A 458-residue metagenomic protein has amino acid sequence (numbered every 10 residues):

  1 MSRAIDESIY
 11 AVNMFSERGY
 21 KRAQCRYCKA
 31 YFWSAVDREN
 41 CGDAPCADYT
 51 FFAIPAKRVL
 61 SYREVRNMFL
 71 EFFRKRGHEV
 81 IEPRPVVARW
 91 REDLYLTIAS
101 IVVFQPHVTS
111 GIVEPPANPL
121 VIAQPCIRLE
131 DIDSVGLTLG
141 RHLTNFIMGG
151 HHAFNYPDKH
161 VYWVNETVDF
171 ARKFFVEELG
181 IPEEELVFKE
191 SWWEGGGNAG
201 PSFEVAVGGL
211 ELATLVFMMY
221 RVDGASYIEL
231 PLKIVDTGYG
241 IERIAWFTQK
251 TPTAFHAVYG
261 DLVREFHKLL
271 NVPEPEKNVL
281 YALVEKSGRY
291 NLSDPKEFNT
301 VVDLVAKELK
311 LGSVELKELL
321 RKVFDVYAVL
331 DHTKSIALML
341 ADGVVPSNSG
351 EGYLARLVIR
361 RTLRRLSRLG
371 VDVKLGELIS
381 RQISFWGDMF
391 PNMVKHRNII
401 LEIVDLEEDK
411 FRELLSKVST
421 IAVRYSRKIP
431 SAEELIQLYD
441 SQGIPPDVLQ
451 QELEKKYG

Functional and structural regions predicted by a protein language model:
M1-S16: Short, intrinsically disordered terminal segments enriched in charged and Pro/Gly residues
V12-Y20, A30-A35: Short, flexible, mixed-charge glycine/proline-rich loop motifs that serve as phosphate/nucleic-acid-contacting
R22-R26: A short beta-strand micro-motif
A35-Y49: Cysteine-rich micro-motifs
F51-L357, L366-I379, E407-E408, R412-L414: Structured aminoacyl-transfer and RNA-binding surfaces used for tRNA recognition/handling in the translation apparatus
T362: Aromatic/basic-lined ligand-recognition segments that form π-stacking hydrophobic pockets flanked by Lys/Arg to engage
L366-L369, E407-G458: Extended, domain-scale alpha-helical bundle/helix-rich regions
V373-R412, S416: Acidic, turn-prone loop/beta-hairpin segments
